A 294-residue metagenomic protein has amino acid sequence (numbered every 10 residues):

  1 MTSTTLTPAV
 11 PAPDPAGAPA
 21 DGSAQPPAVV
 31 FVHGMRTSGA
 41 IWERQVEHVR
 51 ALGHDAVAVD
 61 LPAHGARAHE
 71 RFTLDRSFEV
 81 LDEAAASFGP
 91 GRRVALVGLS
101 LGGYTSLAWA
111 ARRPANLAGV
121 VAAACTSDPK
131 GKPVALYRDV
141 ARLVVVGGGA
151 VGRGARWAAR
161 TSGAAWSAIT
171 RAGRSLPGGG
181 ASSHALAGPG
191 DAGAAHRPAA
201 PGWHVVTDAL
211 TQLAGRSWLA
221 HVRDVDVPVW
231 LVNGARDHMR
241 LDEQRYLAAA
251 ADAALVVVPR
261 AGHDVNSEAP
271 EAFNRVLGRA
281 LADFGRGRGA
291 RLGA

Functional and structural regions predicted by a protein language model:
D14, D55-V97, R275: Active-site loop/oxyanion-hole signature of alpha/beta-hydrolase fold enzymes
D21-A66: Conserved HGGG/HGGXW glycine-rich cap/lid loop of the alpha/beta-hydrolase fold
V32-G34, L99, N233-G234: The conserved beta1-alpha1 loop
G98-G102, S106: Gly/Ala-rich beta-loop-alpha elbow adjacent to hydrolase catalytic centers
A111-R112, L117-G152: Flexible "cap/lid" loop of the alpha/beta hydrolase fold
S175-A220: Hydrophobic, aromatic-rich cap/lid helix
P228-A261: Conserved loop-alpha-helix segment in the C-terminal half of the alpha/beta-hydrolase fold that carries the catalytic
A261-N274: Catalytic histidine-centered segment of alpha/beta-hydrolase-like enzymes
